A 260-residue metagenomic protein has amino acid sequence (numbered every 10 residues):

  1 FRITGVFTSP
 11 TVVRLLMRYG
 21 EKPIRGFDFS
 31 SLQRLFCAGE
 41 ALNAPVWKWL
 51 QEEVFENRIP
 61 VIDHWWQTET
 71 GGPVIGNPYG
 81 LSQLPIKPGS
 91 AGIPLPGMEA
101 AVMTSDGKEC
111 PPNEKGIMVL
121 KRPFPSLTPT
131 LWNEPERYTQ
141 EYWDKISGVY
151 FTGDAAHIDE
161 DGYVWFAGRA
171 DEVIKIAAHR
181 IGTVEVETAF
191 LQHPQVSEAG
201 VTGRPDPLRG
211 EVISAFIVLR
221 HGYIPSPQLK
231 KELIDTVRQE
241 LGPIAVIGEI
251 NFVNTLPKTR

Functional and structural regions predicted by a protein language model:
R2-G5, L15-F29, V46-K48, E53-F55 (+11 more regions): Catalytic cores of nucleotide-enabled group-transfer and carboxylate-activating enzymes in metabolic and assembly-line
I3-T8, M17-I86, E99, V237: Gly/Ser/Thr-rich phosphate-binding loop
V6, F124, P129, G148 (+2 more regions): AMP-binding/adenylate-forming catalytic core of the ANL superfamily
G39, W66, G92, D154 (+1 more regions): Active-site glycine-centered loops adjacent to acidic/histidine catalytic or metal-binding residues that shape
V61, E99-R122, E160-D161, I224-K230: Conserved beta-loop-beta connector loops within the AMP-binding
V61-E69, G92, T202-R204, N251: Beta-strand->loop->alpha-helix junctions that form or flank phosphate-binding loops in nucleotide-handling enzymes
I93-G97, K108-Y142, H179-I181: Conserved ATP/PPi-binding loop(s) of AMP-dependent carboxylate-activating enzymes
P96-M98, G116, E211-I213, G248: Change "...and in nucleic-acid phosphodiester-cleaving endonucleases..." to "...and in nucleic-acid processing enzymes
